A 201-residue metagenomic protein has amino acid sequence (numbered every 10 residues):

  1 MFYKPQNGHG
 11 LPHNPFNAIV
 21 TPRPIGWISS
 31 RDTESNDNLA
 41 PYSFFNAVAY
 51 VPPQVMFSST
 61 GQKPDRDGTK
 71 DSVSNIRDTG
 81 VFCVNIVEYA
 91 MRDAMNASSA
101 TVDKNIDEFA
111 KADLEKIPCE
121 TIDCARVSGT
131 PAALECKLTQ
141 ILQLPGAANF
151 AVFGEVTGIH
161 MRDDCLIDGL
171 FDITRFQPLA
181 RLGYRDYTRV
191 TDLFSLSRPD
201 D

Functional and structural regions predicted by a protein language model:
M1-D201: Basic, polyanion-binding surface patches
